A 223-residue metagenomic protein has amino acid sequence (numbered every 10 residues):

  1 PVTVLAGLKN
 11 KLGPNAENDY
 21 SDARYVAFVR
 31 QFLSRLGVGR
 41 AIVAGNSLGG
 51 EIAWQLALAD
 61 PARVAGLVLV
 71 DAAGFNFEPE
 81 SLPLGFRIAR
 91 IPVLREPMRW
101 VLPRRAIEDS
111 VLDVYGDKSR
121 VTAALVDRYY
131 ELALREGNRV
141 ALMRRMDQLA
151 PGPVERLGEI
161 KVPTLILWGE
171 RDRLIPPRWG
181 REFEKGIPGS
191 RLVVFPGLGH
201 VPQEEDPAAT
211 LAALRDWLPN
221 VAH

Functional and structural regions predicted by a protein language model:
P1-A44, A212: Active-site loop/oxyanion-hole signature of alpha/beta-hydrolase fold enzymes
G45, G49, A53: Gly/Ala-rich beta-loop-alpha elbow adjacent to hydrolase catalytic centers
L58, L67-E96: Flexible "cap/lid" loop of the alpha/beta hydrolase fold
E80-L82, R99-E159: Conserved alpha/beta-hydrolase catalytic His-Asp/Glu region
I160, I166-W168: Short beta-strand/loop motif that positions the catalytic acidic residue of the alpha/beta-hydrolase fold
V162, P176-K185: Short alpha-helix in the alpha/beta-hydrolase fold that links the catalytic acid
E170-I175: Acidic catalytic loop of the alpha/beta-hydrolase fold
S190-H223: Catalytic active-site module of serine/aspartate enzymes centered on a nucleophile-bearing elbow/loop
